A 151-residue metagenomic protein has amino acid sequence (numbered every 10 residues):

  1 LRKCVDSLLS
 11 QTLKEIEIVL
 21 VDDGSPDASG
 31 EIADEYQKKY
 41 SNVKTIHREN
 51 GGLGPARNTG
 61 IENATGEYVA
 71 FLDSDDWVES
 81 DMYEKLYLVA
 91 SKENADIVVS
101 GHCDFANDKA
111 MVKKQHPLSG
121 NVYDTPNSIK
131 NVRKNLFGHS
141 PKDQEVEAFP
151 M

Functional and structural regions predicted by a protein language model:
L1-M151: Nucleotide-sugar donor-binding/catalytic module of glycosyltransferases that assemble extracellular/cell-envelope
